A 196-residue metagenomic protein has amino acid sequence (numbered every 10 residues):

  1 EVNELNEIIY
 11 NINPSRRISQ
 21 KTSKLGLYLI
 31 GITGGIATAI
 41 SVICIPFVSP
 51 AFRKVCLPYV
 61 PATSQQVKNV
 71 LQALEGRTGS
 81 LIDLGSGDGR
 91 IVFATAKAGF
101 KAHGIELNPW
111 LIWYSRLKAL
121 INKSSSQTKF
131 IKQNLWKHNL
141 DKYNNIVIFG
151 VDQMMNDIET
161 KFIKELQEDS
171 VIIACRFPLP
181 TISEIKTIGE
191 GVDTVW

Functional and structural regions predicted by a protein language model:
V2-R77: S-adenosyl-L-methionine
T78-G87: Conserved class I S-adenosyl-L-methionine
D88-F100: Conserved SAM-binding loop of SAM-dependent methyltransferases across substrates and taxa, primarily the Class I
K101-E106: Conserved SAM-binding motif I beta-strand of class I
W113-D141: S-adenosyl-L-methionine
D141-D157: A short SAM/SAH-binding and catalytic strip from SAM-dependent methyltransferases
M154-W196: C-terminal substrate-binding/active-site "lid" region of AdoMet-derived donor-dependent transferases
